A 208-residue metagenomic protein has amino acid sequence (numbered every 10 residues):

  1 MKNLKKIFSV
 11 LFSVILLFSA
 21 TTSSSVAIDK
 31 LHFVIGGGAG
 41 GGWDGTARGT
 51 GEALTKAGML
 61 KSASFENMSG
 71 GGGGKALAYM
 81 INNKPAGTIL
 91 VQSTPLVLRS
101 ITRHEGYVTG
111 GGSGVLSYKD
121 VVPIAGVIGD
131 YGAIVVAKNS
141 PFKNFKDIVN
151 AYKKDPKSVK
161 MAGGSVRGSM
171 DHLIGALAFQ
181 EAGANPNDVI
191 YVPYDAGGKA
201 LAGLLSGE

Functional and structural regions predicted by a protein language model:
M1-L11: Bacterial N-terminal signal peptides that target proteins for export
L17-S25: C-terminal segment of classical bacterial N-terminal signal peptides
V26-D120, R167, G183-E208: N-terminal (or domain-start) structured segment
V97-G106, G126-P141, A176-E181: Periplasmic solute-binding protein
G111-M161: A conserved helix-loop-strand patch within extracytoplasmic ligand-binding domains of the periplasmic binding
V166-I174: Secondary-structure junction motif
